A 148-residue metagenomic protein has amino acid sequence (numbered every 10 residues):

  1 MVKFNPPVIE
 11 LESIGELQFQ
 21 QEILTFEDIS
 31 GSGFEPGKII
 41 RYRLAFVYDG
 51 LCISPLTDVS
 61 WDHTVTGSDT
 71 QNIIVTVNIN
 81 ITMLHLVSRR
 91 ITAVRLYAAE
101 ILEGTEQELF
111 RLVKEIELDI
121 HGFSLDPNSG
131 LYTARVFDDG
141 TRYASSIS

Functional and structural regions predicted by a protein language model:
M1-S148: Disordered, low-complexity "stalk" and linker segments at domain junctions of extracellular and cell-surface proteins
